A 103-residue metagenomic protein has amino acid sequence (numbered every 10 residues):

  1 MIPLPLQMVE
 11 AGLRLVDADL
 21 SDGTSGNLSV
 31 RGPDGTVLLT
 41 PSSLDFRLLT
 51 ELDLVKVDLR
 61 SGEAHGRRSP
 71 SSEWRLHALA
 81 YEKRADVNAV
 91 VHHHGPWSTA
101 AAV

Functional and structural regions predicted by a protein language model:
I2-V91, S98: An anion-binding catalytic pocket shared by soluble metabolic enzymes
P96-V103: Class I SAM-dependent methyltransferase SAM-binding "motif I" and its flanking Rossmann-like core
